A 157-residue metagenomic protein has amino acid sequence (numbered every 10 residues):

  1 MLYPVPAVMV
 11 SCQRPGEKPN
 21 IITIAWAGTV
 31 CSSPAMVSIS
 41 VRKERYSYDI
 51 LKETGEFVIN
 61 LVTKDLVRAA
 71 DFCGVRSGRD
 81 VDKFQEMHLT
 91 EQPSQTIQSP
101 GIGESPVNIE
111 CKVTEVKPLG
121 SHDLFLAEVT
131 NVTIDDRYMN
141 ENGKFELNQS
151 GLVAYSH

Functional and structural regions predicted by a protein language model:
M1-H157: Basic, polyanion-binding surface patches
